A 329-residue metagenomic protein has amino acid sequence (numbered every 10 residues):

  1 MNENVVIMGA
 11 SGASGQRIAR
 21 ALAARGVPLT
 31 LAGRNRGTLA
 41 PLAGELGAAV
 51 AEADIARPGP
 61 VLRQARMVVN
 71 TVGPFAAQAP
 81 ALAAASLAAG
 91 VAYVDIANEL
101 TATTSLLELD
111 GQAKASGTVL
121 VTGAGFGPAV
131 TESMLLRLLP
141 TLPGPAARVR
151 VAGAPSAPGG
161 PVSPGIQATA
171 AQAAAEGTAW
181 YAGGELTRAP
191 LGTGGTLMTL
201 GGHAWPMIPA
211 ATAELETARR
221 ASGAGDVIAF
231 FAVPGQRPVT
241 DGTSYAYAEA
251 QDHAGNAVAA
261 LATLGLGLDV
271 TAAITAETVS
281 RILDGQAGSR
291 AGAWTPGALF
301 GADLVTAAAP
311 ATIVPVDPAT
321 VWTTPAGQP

Functional and structural regions predicted by a protein language model:
V5-R25: N-terminal Rossmann NAD(P)H-binding glycine-rich loop of SDR-like oxidoreductase domains
M8, P140-L261, D269: Active-site-lining helix/loop region of Rossmann-like oxidoreductase modules
T30-L31, V94: Conserved beta-strand positions in the Rossmann-like core of class I SAM-dependent methyltransferases
A32-R36, D54: N-terminal Rossmann-fold cofactor-binding loop
A51-A65, T71-A77: Conserved Rossmann-fold cofactor-binding substructure of NAD(P)-dependent oxidoreductases
A83-T103: ADP-ribose/adenylate-binding Rossmann-like module
A97-T118: Rossmann-fold NAD(P)-binding glycine/threonine-rich loop
V233-P329: C-terminal active-site/capping subdomain that shapes the small-molecule cofactor and substrate pocket of enzyme
